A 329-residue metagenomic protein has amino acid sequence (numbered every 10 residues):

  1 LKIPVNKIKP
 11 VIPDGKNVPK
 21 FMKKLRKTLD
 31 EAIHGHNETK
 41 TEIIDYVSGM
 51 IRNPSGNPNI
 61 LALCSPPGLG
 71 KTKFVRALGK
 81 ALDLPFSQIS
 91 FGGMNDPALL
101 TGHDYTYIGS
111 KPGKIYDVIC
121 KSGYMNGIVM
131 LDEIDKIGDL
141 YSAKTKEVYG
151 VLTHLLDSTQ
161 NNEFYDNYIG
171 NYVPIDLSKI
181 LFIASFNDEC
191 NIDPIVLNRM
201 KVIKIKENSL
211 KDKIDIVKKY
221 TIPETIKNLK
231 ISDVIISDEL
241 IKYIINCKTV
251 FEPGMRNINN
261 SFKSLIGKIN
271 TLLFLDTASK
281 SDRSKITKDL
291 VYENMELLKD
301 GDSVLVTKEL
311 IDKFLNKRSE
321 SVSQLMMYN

Functional and structural regions predicted by a protein language model:
L1-F21: Interdomain "pre-motor" coupling segment immediately N-terminal to P-loop NTPase/helicase cores
G15-C64, I269: Pre-Walker A (pre-P-loop) alpha-helix and adjacent loop at the N terminus of AAA/AAA+ ATPase modules, a conserved
G56-F91, C120-K121: Walker A/P-loop
A81-K111, V118, D212: AAA+/P-loop NTPase substrate/partner-engagement loops
S122-G127, F164-S185, I235-I236, V306: AAA+/SF3 P-loop NTPase mechanochemical coupling elements
G123, D188-N198, V202-N260, K268-S284: Conserved C-terminal "switch" segment of AAA+ ATPases
L131-I175: Conserved catalytic/switch belt of AAA+ P-loop NTPases
R256, S261-N329: C-terminal engagement/docking regions of AAA+ P-loop ATPases
